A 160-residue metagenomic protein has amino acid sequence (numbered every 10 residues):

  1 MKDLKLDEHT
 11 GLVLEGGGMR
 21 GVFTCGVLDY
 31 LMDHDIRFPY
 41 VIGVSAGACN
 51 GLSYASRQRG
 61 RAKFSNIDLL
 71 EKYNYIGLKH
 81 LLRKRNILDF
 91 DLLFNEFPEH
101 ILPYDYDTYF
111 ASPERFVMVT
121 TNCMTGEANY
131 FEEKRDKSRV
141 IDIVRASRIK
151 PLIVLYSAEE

Functional and structural regions predicted by a protein language model:
M1-V44, L52-E160: Patatin-like phospholipase
